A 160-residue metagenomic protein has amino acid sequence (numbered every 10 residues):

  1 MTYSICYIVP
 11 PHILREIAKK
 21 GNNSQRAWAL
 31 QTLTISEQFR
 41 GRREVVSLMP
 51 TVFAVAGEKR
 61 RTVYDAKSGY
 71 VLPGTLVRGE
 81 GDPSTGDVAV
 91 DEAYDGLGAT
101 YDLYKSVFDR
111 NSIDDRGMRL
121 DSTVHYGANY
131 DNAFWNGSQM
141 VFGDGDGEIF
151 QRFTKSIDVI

Functional and structural regions predicted by a protein language model:
M1-V159: Zymogen propeptides/activation segments of proteases
